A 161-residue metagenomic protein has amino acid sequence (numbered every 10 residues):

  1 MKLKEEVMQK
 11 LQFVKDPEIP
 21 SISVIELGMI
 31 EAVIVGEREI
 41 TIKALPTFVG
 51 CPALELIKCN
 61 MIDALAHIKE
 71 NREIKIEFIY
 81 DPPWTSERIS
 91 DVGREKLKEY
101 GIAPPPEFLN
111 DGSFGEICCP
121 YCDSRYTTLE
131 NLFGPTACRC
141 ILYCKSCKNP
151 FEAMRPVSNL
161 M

Functional and structural regions predicted by a protein language model:
M1-M161: Domain-level signature for proteins that mediate thiol-based redox and metal-cofactor handling
